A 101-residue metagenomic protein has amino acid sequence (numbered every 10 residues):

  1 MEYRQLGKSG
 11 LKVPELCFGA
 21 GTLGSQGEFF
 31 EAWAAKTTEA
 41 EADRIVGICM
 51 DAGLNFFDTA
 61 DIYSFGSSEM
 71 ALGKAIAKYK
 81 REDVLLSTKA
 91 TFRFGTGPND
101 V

Functional and structural regions predicted by a protein language model:
M1-V84, F92-F94: N-terminal binding-site loop/beta-alpha segment at the start of enzyme catalytic domains that lines or forms
T96-V101: Short, intrinsically disordered, charge-balanced linker/junction segments flanking boundaries in proteins
